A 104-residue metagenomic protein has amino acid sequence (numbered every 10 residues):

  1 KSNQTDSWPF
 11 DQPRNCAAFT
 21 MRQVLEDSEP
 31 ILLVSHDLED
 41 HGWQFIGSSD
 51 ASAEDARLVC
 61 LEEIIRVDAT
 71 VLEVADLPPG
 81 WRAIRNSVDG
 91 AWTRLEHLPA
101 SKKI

Functional and structural regions predicted by a protein language model:
K1-I104: Acidic, proline/glycine-rich low-complexity IDRs
